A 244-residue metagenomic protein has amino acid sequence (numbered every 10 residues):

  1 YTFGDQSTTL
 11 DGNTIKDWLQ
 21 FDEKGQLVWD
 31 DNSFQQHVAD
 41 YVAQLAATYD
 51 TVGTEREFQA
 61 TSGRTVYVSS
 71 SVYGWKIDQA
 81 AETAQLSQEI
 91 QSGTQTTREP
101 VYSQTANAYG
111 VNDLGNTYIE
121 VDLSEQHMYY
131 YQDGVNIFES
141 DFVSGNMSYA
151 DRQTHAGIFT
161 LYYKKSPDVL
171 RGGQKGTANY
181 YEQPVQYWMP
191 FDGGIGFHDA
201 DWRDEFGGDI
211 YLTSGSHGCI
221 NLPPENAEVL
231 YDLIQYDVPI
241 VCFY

Functional and structural regions predicted by a protein language model:
Y1-Y181, Y187, D204, I234-Y236 (+1 more regions): Surface-exposed, secretory/extracytoplasmic low-complexity segments enriched in Ser/Thr/Asn/Gly/Pro
Q186-L233, V238-C242: Active-site scaffold segments
